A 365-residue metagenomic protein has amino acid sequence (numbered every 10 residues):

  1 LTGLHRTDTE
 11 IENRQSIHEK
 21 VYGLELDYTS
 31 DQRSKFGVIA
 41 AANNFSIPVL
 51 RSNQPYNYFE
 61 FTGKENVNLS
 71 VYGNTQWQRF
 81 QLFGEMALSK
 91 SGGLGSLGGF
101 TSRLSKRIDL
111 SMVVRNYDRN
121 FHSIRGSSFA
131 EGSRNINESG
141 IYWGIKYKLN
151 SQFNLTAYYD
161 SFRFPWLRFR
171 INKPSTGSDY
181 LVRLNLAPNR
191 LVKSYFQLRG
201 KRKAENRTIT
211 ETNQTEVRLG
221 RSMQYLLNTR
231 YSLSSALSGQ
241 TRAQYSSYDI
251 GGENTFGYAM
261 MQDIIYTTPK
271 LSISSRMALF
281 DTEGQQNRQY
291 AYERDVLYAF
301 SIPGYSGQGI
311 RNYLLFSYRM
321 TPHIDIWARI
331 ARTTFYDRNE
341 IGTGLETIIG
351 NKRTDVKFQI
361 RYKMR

Functional and structural regions predicted by a protein language model:
L1-D8, D295-Y298: Surface-exposed loop/turn segments flanking beta-strands in extracellular/periplasmic regions
E12-R51, Y58-R365: Exposed, low-structure sequence patches enriched in small/polar residues
